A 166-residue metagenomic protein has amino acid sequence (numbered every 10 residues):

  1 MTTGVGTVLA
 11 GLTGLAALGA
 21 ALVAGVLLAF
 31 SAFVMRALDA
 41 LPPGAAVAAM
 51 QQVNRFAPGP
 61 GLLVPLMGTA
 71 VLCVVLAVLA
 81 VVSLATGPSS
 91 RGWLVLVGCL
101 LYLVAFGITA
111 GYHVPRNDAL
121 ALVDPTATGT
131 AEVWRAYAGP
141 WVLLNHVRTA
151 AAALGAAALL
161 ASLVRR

Functional and structural regions predicted by a protein language model:
T2-L12, R55-L62, G87-L94, A138-W141: Membrane-interface helix-boundary signature
G6-A21, L79-V104: Interfacial segments of alpha-helical transmembrane regions
G11, L22-M67, P115-G139: Interfacial loop at the N-terminal end of multi-pass membrane proteins
A21, V74, L103, A157-L160: Hydrophobic residues within the alpha-helical transmembrane core of Major Facilitator Superfamily
L27, L76-A80, T109, L159-L163: Structural signal for membrane-spanning alpha-helices in multi-pass inner-membrane proteins, emphasizing helix cores
V64, A136-A153: Hydrophobic alpha-helical transmembrane segments
P65-A77, T149-A156: Core segments of transmembrane alpha-helices that mediate helix-helix packing or line hydrophobic substrate/ligand
L103-G111: Mid-bilayer segments of alpha-helical transmembrane spans in multi-pass integral membrane proteins that mediate
